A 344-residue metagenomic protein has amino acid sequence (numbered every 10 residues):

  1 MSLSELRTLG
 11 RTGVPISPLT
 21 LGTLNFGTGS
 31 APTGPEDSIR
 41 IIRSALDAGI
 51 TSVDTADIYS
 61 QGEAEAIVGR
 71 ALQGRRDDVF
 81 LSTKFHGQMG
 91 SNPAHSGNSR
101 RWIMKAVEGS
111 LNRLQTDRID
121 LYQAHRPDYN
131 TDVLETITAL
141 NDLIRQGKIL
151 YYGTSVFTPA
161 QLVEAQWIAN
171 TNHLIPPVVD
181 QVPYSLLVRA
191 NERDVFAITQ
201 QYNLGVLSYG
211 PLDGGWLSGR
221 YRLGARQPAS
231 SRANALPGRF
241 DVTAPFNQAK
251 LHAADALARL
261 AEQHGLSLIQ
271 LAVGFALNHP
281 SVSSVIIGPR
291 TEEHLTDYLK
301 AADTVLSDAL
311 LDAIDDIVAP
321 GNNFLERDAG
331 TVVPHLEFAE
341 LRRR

Functional and structural regions predicted by a protein language model:
M1-V79: N-terminal binding-site loop/beta-alpha segment at the start of enzyme catalytic domains that lines or forms
L3, A225-R259, Q263, N278-V282 (+2 more regions): Terminal-tail/helix-coil boundary detector
L9, L21, S38, V53 (+13 more regions): Conserved, mostly hydrophobic/aromatic
R11-G29, S82-H95, R118, Q123: N-terminal small/glycine-rich loop or linker at the start of catalytic domains across soluble metabolic enzymes
V14-L19, G49-T51, R75-V79, T116-D120 (+5 more regions): Short, well-ordered coil/turn segments that N-cap beta-strands
G29, R43, G90-D194, G205: Glycine/proline-rich, positively charged, aromatic-decorated active-site loop/lid region on the catalytic face
F85-G87, T158, P183-V188, G210-L217 (+3 more regions): Glycine-rich beta-alpha junction loops
N191-S231, S267: Aromatic-lined glycan-binding groove of carbohydrate-active enzymes
